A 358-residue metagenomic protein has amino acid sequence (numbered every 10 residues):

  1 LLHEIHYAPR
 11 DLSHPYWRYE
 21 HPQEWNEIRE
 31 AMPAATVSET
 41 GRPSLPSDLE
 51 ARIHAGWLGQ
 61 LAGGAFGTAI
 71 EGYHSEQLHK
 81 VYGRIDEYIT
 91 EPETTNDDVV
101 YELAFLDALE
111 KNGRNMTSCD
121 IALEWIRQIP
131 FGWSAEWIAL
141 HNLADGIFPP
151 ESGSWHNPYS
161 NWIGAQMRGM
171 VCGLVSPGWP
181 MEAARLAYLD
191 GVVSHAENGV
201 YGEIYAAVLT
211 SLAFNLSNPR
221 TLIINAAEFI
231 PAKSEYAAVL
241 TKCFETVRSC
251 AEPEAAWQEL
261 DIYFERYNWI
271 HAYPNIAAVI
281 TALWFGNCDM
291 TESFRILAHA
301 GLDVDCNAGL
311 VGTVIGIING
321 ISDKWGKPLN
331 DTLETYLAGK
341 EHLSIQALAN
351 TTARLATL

Functional and structural regions predicted by a protein language model:
L1-L358: Structured, active/binding-site neighborhoods that engage oxygen-rich ligands
